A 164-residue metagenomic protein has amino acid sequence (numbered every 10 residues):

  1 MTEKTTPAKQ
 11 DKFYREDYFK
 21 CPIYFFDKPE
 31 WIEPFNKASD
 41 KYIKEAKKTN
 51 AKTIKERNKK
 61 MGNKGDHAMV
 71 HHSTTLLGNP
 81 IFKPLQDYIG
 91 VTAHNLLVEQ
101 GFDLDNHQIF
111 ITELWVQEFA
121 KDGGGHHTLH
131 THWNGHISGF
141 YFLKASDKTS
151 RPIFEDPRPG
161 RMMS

Functional and structural regions predicted by a protein language model:
T2-G101: Non-heme Fe(II)/2-oxoglutarate
K20-P22, F110, G135-I137: Residues at beta-strand starts and edge strands
I23, E113, R151: A residue-level signal for beta-strand positions that form part of recognition/binding surfaces within mature
N79, K83, D87, F110 (+2 more regions): Alpha-helix initiation and capping sites
V98, F102, A145-K148: Alpha-helix capping at helix-to-loop junctions
D103-L114: A short coil-to-beta-strand element that immediately follows conserved catalytic motifs
V116-S164: Catalytic core of non-heme Fe(II) oxygenases with the double-stranded beta-helix
